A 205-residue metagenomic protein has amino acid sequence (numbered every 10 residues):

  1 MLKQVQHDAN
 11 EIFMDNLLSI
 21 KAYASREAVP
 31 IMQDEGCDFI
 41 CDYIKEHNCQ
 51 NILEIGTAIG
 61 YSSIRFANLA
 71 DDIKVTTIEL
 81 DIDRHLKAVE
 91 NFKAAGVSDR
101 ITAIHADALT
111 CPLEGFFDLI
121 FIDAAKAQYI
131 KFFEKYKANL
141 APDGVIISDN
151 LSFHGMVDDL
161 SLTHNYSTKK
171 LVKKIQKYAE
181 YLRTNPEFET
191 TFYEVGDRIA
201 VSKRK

Functional and structural regions predicted by a protein language model:
K3-F121, K126-I147, L151-K205: A short alpha-helical cap/connector motif
